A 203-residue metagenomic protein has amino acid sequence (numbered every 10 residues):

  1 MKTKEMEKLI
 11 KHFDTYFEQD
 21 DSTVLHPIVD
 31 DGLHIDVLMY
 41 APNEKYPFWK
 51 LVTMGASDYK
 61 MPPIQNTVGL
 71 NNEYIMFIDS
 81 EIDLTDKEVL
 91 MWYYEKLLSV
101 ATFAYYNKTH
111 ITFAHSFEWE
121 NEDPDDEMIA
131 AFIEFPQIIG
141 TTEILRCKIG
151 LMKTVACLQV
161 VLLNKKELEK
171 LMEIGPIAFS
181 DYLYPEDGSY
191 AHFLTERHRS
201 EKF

Functional and structural regions predicted by a protein language model:
M1-T53, S57-P63, T67-L70, I75-F203: Acidic, proline/glycine-rich low-complexity IDRs
